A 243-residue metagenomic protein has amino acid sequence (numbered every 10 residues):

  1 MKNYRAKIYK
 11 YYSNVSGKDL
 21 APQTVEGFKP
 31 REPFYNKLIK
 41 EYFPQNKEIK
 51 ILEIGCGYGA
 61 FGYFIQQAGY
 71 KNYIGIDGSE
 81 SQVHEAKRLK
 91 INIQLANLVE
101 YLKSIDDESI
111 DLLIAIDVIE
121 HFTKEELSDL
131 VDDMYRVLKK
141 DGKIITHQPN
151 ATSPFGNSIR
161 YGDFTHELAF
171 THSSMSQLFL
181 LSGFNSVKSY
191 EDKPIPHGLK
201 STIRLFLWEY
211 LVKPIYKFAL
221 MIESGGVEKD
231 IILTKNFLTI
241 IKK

Functional and structural regions predicted by a protein language model:
M1-E108, L112-I116, E126-D132, Y190-P194 (+1 more regions): Conserved N-terminal segment of class I S-adenosyl-L-methionine
N72, I144-I145: A short hydrophobic/small-residue beta-strand
E100, E120, S153: Active-site micro-motifs of SAM-dependent methyltransferase domains
F122-T123, L138-K140: Helix-to-beta-strand junctions that scaffold the AdoMet/dcAdoMet cofactor pocket in Class I SAM-dependent enzymes
D133-K139, S182: Conserved helix-to-beta-strand junction in the class I
I145, Y190-K243: A C-terminal cap/extension of S-adenosyl-L-methionine-dependent methyltransferases that defines the acceptor-substrate
T146-L168: Short, glycine-/aromatic-enriched active-site segment of Class I SAM-dependent methyltransferases
E167-S182: Short alpha-helix
